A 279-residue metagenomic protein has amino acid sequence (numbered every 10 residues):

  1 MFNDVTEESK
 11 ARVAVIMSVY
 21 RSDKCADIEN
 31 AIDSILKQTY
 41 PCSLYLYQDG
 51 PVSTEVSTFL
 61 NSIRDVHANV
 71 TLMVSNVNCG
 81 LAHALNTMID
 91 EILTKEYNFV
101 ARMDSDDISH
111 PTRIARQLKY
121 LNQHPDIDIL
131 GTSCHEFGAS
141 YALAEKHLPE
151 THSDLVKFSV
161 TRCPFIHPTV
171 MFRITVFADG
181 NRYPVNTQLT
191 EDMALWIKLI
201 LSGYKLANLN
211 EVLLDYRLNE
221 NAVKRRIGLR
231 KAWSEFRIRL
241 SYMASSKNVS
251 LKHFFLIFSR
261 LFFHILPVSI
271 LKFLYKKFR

Functional and structural regions predicted by a protein language model:
I16-S18, L44, S153-L229: Conserved nucleotide-sugar donor-binding catalytic segment
R21, V52, V74-L81, I108: Short, acidic/glycine-rich phosphate-metal binding loop used to engage nucleotide
N30-S43: Short, acidic, metal-binding catalytic loop of nucleotide-sugar glycosyltransferases
Q48-F59, V77, D104: A conserved acidic beta->alpha catalytic loop
S75-I92, R116: Glycine-rich, basic loop-to-helix element that forms the pyrophosphate-binding segment of sugar-nucleotide handling
Y97-I108: Short beta-strand-to-loop acidic/aromatic patch adjacent to the donor-nucleotide binding site
T112-A144: Conserved donor NDP-sugar-binding/catalytic core segment of glycosyltransferases
Y216, K224-V249: Catalytic core of nucleotide-sugar-dependent glycosyltransferases
